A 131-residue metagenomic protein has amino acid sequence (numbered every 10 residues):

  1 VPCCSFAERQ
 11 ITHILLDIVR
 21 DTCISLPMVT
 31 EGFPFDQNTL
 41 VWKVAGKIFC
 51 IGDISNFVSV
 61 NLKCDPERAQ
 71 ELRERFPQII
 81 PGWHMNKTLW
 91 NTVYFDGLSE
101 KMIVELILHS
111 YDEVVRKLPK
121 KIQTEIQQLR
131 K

Functional and structural regions predicted by a protein language model:
P2-K131: Charge-dense, helix-prone N-terminal extensions
